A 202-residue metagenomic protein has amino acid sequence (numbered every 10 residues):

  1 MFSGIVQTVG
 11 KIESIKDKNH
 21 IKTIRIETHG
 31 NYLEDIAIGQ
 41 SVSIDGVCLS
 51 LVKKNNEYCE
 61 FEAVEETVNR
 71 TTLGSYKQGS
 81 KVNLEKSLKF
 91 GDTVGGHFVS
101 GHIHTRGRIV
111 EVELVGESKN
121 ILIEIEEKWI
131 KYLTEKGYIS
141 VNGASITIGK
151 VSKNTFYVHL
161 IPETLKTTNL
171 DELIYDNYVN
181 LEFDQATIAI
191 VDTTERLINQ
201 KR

Functional and structural regions predicted by a protein language model:
M1-R202: Conserved loop->alpha-helix
